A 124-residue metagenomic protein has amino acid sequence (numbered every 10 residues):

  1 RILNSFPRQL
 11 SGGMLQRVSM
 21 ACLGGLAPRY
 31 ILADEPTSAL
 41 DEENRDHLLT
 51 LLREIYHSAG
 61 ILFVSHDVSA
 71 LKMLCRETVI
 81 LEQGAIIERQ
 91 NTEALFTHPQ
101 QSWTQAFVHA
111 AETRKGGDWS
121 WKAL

Functional and structural regions predicted by a protein language model:
F6-L10, M14: Conserved ABC ATPase signature
I31-D34: Catalytic Walker B motif of ABC-type/P-loop ATPase nucleotide-binding domains
E54-F63: Conserved catalytic loops of ABC-family nucleotide-binding domains
L71-M73: A short, surface-exposed alpha-helical micro-motif characterized by mixed small hydrophobic and charged/polar residues
R89-Q90: ABC ATPase "signature
T97-L124: C-terminal boundary and immediately downstream tail of ABC-type ATPase nucleotide-binding domains
